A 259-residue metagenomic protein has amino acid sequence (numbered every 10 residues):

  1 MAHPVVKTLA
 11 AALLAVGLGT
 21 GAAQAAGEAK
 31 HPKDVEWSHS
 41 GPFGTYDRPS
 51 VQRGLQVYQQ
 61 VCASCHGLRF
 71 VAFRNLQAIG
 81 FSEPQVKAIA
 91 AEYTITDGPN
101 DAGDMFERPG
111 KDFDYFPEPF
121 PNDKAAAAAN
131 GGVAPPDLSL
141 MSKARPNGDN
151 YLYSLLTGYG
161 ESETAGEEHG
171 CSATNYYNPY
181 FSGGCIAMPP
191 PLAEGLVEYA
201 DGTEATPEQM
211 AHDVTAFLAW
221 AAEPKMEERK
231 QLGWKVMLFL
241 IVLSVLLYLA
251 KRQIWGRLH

Functional and structural regions predicted by a protein language model:
M1-A11: Bacterial N-terminal signal peptides that target proteins for export
A15-Q24: C-terminal segment of classical bacterial N-terminal signal peptides
H31-Q56, G67-V86, G202, A222-K230: Electrostatic cytochrome c docking/interface patches
Y58-R69, V214: The canonical Cys-X-X-Cys-His
A78-G103: Active-site-surrounding "flap" and adjacent substrate/cofactor-binding loops of secreted or lumenal enzymes, prototyped
T96-S182: Membrane-proximal low-complexity regions enriched in glycine and acidic/polar residues
F181-E223: Extended, hydrophilic extramembrane loops/domains of integral membrane proteins
R229-L232, L238-H259: Juxtamembrane interface at the cytosolic side of transmembrane helices
